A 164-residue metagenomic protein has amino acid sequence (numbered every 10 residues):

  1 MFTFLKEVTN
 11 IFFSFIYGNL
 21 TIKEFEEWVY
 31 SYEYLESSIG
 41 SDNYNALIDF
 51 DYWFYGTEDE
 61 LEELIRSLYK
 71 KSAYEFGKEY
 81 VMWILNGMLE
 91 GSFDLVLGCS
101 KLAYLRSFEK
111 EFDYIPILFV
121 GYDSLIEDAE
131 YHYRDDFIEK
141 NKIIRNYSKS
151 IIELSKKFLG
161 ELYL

Functional and structural regions predicted by a protein language model:
M1-L164: Acidic, Ser/Pro/Thr-rich low-complexity regulatory regions and the short amphipathic helical interaction modules they
